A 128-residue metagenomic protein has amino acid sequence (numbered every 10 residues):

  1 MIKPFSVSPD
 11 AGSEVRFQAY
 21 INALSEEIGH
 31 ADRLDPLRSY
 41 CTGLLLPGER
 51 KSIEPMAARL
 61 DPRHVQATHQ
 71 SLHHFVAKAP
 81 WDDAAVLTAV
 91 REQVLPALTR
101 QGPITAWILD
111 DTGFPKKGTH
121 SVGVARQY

Functional and structural regions predicted by a protein language model:
I2-A77, D82: Gly/serine-rich nucleotide phosphate-binding loop at the start of the catalytic core of nucleotide/ADP-ribose-handling
V76-Y128: Active-site-proximal, Lys/Arg-enriched surface segment that forms a nucleic-acid-binding/basic interface patch
